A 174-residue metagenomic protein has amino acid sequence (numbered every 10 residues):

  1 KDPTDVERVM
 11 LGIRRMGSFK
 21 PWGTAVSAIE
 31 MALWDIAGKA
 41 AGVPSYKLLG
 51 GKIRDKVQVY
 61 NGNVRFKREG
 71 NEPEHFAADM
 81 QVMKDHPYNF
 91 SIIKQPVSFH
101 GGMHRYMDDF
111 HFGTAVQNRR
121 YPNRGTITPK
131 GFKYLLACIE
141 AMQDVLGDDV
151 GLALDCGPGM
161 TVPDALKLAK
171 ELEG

Functional and structural regions predicted by a protein language model:
K1-A41: Metal- or metallocofactor-binding catalytic centers and their adjacent structured scaffolds across diverse enzyme
D5, L49-K56: Flexible hinge/switch segments at interdomain interfaces of large molecular machines
P21, A25-I29, G51, K67-H75: Short, well-structured alpha-helical patches and their helix-loop capping segments that border functional surfaces
W34, G50-G51, G62-V64: Beta-hairpin (beta-strand-turn-beta-strand) motif
K56-V57, N61-G174: Metal-dependent enolase-superfamily TIM-barrel catalytic cores that perform enediolate-based chemistry
